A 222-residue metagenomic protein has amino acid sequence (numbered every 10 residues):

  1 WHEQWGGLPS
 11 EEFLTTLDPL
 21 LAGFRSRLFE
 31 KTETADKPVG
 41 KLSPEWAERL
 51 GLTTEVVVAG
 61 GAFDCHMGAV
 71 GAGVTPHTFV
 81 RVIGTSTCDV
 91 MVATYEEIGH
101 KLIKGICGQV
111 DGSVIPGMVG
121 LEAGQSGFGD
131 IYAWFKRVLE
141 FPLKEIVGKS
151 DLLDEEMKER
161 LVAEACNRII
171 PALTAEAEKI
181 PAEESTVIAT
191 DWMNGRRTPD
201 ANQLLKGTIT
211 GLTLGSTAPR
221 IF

Functional and structural regions predicted by a protein language model:
W1-G23, E33-F222: Active-site core segments that coordinate phosphate-bearing ligands/cofactors across diverse enzyme families
F29: Thiamine diphosphate
